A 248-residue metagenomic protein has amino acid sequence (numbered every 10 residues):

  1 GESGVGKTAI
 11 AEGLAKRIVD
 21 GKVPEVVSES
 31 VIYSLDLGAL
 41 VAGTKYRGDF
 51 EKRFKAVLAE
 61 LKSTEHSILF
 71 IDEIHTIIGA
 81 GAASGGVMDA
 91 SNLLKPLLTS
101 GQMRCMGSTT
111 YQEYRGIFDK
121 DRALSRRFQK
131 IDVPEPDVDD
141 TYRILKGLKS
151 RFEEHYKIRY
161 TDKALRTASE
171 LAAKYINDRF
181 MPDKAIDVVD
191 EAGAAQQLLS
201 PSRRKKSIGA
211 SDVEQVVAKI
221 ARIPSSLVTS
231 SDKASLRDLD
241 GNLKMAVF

Functional and structural regions predicted by a protein language model:
G1-F248: AAA+ P-loop NTPase nucleotide-binding core of proteostasis motors
